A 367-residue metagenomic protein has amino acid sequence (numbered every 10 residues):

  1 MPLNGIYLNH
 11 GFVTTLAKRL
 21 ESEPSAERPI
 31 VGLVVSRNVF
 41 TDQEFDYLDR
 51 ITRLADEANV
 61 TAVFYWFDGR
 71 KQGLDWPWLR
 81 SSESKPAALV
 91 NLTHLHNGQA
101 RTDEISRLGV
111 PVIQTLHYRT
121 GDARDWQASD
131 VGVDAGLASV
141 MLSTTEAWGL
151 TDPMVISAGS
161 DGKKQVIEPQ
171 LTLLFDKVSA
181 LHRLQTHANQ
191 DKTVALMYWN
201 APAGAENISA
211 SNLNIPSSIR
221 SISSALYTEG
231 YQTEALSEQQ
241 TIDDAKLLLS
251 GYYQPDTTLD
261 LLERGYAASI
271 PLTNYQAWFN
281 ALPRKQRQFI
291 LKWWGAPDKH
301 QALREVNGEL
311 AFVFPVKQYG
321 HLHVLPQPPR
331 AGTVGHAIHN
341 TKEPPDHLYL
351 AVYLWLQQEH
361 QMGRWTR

Functional and structural regions predicted by a protein language model:
M1-R367: An N-terminal assembly and electron-transfer interface module characteristic of large anaerobic redox and radical
